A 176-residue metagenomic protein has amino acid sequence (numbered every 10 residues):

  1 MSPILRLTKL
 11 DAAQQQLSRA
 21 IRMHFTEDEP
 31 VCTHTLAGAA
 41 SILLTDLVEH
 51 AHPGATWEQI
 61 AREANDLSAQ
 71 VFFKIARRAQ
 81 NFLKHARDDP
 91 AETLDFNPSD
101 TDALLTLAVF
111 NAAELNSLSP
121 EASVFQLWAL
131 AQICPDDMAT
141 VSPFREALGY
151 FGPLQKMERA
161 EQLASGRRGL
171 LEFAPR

Functional and structural regions predicted by a protein language model:
M1-P30: Charged alpha-helical initiation segments
M1-R6, H34-L43, D66-L67: Phosphate-binding glycine-rich loops and adjacent basic patches that engage nucleotide phosphates, nucleic-acid
A12, C32, L36, F72-I75 (+1 more regions): Residue-level detector of well-ordered alpha-helical segments, enriched for hydrophobic/aromatic packing positions
T26, L43-H50, F82-D89: Amphipathic alpha-helical interaction surfaces
P30-T56: Short, contiguous, well-structured surface segments enriched in hydrophobic/aromatic residues
E58-Q59, E63-M157: Long, charged low-complexity segments
F144, Y150-R176: Extreme N-terminal leader/anchor segments
